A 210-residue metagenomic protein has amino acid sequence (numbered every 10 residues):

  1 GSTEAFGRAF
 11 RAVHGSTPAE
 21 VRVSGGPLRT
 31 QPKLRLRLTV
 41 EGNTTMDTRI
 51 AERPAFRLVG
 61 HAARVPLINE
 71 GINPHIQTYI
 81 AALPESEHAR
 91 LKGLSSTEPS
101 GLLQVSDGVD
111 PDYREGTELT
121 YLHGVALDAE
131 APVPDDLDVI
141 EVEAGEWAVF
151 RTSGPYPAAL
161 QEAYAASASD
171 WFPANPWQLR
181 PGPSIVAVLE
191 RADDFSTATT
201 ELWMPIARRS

Functional and structural regions predicted by a protein language model:
E4-S210: A solvent-exposed interaction/effector surface
